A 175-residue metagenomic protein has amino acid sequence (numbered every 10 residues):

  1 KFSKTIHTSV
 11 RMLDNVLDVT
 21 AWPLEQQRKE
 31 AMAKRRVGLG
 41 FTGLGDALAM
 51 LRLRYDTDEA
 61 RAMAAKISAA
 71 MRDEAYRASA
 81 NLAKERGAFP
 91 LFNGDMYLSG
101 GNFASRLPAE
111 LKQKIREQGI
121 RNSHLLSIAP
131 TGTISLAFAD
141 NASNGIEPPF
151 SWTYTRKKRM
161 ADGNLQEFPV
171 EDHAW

Functional and structural regions predicted by a protein language model:
K1-W175: Long, C-terminal-biased catalytic regions of enzyme "large/alpha" subunits
